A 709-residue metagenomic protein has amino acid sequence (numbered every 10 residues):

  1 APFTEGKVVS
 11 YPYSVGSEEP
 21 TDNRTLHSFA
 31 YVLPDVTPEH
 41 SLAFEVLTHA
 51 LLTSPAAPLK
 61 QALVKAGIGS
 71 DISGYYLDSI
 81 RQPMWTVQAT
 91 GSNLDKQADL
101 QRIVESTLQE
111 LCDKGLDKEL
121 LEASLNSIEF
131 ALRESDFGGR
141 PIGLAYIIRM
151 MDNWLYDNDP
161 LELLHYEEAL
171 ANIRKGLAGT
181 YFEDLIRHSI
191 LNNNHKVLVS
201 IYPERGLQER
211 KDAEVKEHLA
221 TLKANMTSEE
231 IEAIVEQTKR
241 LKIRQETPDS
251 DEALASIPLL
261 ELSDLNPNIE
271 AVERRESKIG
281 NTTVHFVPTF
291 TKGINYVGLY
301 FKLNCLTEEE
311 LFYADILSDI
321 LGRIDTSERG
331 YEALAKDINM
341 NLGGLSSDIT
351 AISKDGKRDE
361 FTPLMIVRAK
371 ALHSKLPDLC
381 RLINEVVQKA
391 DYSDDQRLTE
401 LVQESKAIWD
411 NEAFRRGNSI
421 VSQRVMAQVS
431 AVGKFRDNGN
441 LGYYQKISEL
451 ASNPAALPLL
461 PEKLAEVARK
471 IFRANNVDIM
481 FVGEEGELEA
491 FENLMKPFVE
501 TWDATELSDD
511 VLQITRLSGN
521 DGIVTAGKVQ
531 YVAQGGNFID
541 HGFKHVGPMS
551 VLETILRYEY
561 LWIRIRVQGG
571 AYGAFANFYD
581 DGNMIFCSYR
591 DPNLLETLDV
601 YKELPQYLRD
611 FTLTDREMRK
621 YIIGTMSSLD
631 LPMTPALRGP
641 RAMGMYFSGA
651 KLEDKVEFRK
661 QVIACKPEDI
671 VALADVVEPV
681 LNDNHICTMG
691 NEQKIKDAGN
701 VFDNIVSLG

Functional and structural regions predicted by a protein language model:
A1-A56, P141-D159, N225-G322, N476 (+5 more regions): His/Glu-based metal-binding/catalytic segments typifying zinc-dependent metallopeptidases
S14-S17, L59, S73-L77, L170-I173 (+10 more regions): Generic recognition of flexible, low-complexity loop/linker segments
N23-P34, Q61-K175, N194-E204, R210 (+6 more regions): M16 family metallopeptidases and their MPP-like homologs
E39, K96, K375, E487-A490: Secondary-structure boundary/capping motif
A50-S54, L59, L108, I186-I190 (+9 more regions): Hydrophobic, Leu/Ile/Phe/Ala-enriched alpha-helical segments that form helix-helix packing faces
L164, D184-V272, D410, Q423-V524 (+4 more regions): Long, compositionally biased intrinsically disordered regions
